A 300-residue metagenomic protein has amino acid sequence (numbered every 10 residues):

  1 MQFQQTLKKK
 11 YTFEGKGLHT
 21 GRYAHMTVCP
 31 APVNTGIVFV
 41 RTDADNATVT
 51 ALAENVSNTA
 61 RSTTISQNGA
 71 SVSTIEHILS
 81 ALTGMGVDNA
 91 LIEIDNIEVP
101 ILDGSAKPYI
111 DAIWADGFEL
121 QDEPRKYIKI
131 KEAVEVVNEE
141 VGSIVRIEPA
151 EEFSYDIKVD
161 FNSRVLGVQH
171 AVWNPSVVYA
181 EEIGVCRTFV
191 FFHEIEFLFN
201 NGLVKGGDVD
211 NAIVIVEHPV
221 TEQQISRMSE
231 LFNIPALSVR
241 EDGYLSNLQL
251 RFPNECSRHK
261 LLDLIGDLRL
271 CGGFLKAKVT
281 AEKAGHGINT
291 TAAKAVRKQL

Functional and structural regions predicted by a protein language model:
M1-L300: Short acidic-hydrophobic catalytic motif
